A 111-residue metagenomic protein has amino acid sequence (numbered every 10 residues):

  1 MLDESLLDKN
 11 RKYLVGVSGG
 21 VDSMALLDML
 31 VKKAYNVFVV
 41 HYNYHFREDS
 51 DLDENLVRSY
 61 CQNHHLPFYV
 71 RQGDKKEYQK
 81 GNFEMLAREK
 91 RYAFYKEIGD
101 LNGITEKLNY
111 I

Functional and structural regions predicted by a protein language model:
M1-I111: Core alpha/beta nucleotide-donor-binding catalytic domains of modification enzymes
